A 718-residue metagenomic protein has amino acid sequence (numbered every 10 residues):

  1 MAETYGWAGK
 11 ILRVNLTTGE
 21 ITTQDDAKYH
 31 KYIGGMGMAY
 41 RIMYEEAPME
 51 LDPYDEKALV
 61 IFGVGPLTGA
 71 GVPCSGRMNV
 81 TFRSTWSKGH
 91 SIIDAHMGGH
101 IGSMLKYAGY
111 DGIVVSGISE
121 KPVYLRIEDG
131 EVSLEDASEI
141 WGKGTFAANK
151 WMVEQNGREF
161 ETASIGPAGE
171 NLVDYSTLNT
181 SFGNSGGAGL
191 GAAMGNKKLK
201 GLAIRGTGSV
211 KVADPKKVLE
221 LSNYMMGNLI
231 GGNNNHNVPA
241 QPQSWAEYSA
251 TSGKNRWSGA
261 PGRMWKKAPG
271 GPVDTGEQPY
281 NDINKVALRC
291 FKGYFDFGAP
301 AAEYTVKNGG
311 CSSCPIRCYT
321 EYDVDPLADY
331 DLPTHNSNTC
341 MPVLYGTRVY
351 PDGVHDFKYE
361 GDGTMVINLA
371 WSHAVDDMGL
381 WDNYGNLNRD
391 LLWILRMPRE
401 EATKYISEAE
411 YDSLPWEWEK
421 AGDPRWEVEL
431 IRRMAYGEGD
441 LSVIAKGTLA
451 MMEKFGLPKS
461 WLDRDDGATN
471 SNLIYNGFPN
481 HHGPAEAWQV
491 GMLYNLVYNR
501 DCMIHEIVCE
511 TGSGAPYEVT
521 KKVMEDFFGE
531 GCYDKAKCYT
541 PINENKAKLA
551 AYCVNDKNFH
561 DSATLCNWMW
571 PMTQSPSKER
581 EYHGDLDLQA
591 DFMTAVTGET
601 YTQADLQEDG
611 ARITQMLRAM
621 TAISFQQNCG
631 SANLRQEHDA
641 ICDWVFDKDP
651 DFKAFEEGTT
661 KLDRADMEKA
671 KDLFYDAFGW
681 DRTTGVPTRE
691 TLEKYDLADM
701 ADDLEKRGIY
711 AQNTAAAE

Functional and structural regions predicted by a protein language model:
A2-P66, V72-C74, I165-P167, N184: N-terminal amphipathic, basic-rich helices that act as targeting or association modules
A8, L16-T17, A27-K28, M36-A47 (+5 more regions): N-terminally biased helix-coil "hinge/interface" segments that flank
K10-N15, T22, I61, M104 (+7 more regions): Structured core elements
N15, S84, R126-E128, G166 (+1 more regions): Acidic/polar residues at beta-strand termini and the immediately following turn/coil
D26-K31, D129, S138-W141: A short, sequence-level motif marking secondary-structure junctions
G37-V115, E135, E139-R158, N228-N237: Glycine-rich, N-terminal phosphate-binding loop and its surrounding beta-alpha-beta segment
D55, S75-M78, F82, V153-N156 (+2 more regions): Extended C-terminal regions of large enzymes
G98-D129, N196-V210, N383-L392: Glycine-rich phosphate/pyrophosphate-binding loops and their adjacent beta-strand/loop elements at enzyme active sites
